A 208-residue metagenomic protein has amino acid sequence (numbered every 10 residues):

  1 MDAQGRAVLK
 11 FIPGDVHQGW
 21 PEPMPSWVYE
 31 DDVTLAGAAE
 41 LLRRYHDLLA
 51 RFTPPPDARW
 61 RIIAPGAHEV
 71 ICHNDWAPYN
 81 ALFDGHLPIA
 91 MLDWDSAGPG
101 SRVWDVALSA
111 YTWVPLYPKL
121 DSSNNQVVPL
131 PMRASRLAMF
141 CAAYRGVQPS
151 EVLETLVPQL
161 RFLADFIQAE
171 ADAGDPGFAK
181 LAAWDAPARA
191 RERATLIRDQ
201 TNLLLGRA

Functional and structural regions predicted by a protein language model:
M1-H73, D84-L87: ATP-binding pocket architecture of kinase catalytic cores
M24-Y29, G98-G100, K119-S123: Short, polar/flexible loop-turn hinges at active-site or ligand-entry regions and domain interfaces
G37, L41, D105, R136: Charged catalytic carboxylate motif
R44-P55, P78-L82, A97, T112-K119: Alpha-helix capping at helix-to-loop junctions
I62-D105, P115: Active-site acidic catalytic loop and adjacent metal/ATP-binding pocket of ATP-dependent phosphoryl transfer enzymes
V106-R145, L160-A171: Active-site activation/catalytic loop segments of kinase-like enzymes and analogous catalytic loops in related
L163-A208: ATP/Mg2+ or Mg2+-diphosphate-binding catalytic cores that bind nucleotide phosphates or diphosphates via glycine-rich
